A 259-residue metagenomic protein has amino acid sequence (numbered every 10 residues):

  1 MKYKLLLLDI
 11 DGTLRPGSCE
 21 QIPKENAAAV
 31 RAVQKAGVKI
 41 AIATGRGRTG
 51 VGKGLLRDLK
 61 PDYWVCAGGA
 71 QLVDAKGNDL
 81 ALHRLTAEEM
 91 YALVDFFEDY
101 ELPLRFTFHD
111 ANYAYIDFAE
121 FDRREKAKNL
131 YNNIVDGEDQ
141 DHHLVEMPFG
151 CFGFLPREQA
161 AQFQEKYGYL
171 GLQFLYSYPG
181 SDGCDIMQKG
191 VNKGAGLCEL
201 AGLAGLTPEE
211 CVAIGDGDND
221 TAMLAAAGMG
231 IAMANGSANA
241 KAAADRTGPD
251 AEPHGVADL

Functional and structural regions predicted by a protein language model:
K2-C19, L224: Asp-based phosphoryl-transfer active-site loop
Q21-D122: Active-site phosphate-binding/coordination module
A27, R31, T221-A225, K241: Alpha-helical segments flanking ligand/cofactor-binding loops in enzyme cores
A41, V65, V212-I214, I231 (+1 more regions): Hydrophobic/aromatic beta-strand patches that form the interior of the parallel beta-sheet core in alpha/beta enzyme
L59-K60, G68, L170, A226-A227 (+1 more regions): Short, structured coil segments at secondary-structure junctions
Y100-P103, T107-I214, D218-A222, A226: Conserved acidic, metal-coordinating active-site core of Asp-based, Mg2+-dependent phosphoryl-transfer enzymes
A226, I231-L259: Asp-based, Mg2+/Mn2+-dependent phosphohydrolase catalytic module
